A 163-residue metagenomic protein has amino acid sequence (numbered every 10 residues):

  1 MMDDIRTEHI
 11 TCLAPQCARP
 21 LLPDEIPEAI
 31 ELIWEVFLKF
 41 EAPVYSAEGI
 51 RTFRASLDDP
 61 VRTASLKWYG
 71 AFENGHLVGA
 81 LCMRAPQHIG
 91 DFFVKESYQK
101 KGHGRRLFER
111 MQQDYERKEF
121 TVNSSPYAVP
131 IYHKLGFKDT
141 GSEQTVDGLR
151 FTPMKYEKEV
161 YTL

Functional and structural regions predicted by a protein language model:
T7-I10, P15-E31: A short beta-loop-alpha structural element at the N-terminal edge of CoA-dependent acyl/N-acetyltransferase catalytic
I30, W34-D58: Conserved GNAT-fold acetyl-CoA-binding loop/helix
S56-G70, H88: A short helix-loop-beta-strand connector motif used in the catalytic cores of GNAT acetyltransferases and, in some
L66-G79, R84: Conserved beta-hairpin
A71, Y98, G102-R110: Conserved acetyl-CoA pyrophosphate-binding loop and the N-cap/start of the following alpha-helix in GNAT-like
I89-Q99: A short, internal acetyl-CoA/4′-phosphopantetheine-binding micro-motif in the GNAT/acyltransferase core
R105, P126-F151: Conserved active-site alpha-helix within GNAT-family acetyltransferase domains
D114-Y127: Conserved GNAT acetyl-CoA-binding A-motif
